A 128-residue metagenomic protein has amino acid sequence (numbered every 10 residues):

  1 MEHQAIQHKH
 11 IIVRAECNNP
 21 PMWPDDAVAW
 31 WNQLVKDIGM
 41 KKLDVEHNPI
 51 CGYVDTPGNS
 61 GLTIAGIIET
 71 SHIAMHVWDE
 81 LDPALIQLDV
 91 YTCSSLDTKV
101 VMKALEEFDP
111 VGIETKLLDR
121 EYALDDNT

Functional and structural regions predicted by a protein language model:
M1-T128: Polybasic/polar functional segments that serve as interface/processing modules
